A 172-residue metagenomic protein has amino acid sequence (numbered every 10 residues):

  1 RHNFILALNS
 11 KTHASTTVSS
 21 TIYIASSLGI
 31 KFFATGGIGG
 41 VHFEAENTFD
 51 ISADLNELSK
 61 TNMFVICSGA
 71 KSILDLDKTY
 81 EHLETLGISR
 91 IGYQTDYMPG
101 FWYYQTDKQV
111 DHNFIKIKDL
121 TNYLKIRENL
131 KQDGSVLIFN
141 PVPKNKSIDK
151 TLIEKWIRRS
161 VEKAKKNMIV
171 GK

Functional and structural regions predicted by a protein language model:
R1-K31: Ligand-binding beta-strand-loop-alpha-helix segment within the catalytic cores of soluble metabolic enzymes
A14, F32-G37, F43, V65-C67 (+2 more regions): General beta-strand structural signal in soluble alpha/beta enzymes
T17-V18, E46-S59, M63-E84, I117-N122: Active-site glycine-rich loop that binds ribose-phosphate moieties when present
I24-S27, F32-A34, D50, L55-K60 (+2 more regions): Solvent-exposed alpha-helices and their adjacent loops that cap or buttress functional pockets in soluble metabolic
G39, G69, Q94-P99, N140-K146: Glycine-rich beta-alpha junction loops
K78-T85, W102, T106-Q109, L152-R159: Short, solvent-exposed amphipathic alpha-helical segments in soluble enzyme and RNA/protein-processing domains
F101-N129: Anionic-ligand binding region
S135-K172: A C-terminal functional module that forms or caps the active site or interfaces directly with catalytic machinery
